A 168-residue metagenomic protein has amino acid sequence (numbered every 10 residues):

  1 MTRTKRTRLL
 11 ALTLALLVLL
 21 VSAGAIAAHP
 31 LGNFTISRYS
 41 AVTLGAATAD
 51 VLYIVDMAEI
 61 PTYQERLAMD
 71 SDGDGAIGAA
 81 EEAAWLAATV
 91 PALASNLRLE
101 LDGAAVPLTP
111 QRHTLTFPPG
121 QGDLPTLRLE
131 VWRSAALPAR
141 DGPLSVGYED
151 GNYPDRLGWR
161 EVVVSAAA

Functional and structural regions predicted by a protein language model:
T2-T13: Bacterial N-terminal signal peptides that target proteins for export
R3, G24-A25: Extreme N-terminus of proteins, especially the signal/transit-peptide cleavage junction and the first residues
A11-S22: Bacterial N-terminal signal peptides
A27-A168: N-terminal soluble domains immediately following signal/targeting peptides that reside in extracytoplasmic
